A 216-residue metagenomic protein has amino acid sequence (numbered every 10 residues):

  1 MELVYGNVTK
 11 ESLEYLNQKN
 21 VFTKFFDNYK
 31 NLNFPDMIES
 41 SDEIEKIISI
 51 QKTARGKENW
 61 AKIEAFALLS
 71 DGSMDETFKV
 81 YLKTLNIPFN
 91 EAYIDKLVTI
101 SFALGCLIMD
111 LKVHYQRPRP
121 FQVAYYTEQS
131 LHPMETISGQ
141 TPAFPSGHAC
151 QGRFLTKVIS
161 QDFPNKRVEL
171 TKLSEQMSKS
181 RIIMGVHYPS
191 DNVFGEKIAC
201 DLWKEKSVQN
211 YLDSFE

Functional and structural regions predicted by a protein language model:
M1-M184, N210: Hydrophobic alpha-helical bundle signature of multipass membrane enzymes
Q176-N210: Interfacial helix-loop-helix junctions of multi-pass membrane proteins
D213-F215: Low-complexity, Gly/Ser/Thr/Pro-rich intrinsically disordered linker/tail segments
